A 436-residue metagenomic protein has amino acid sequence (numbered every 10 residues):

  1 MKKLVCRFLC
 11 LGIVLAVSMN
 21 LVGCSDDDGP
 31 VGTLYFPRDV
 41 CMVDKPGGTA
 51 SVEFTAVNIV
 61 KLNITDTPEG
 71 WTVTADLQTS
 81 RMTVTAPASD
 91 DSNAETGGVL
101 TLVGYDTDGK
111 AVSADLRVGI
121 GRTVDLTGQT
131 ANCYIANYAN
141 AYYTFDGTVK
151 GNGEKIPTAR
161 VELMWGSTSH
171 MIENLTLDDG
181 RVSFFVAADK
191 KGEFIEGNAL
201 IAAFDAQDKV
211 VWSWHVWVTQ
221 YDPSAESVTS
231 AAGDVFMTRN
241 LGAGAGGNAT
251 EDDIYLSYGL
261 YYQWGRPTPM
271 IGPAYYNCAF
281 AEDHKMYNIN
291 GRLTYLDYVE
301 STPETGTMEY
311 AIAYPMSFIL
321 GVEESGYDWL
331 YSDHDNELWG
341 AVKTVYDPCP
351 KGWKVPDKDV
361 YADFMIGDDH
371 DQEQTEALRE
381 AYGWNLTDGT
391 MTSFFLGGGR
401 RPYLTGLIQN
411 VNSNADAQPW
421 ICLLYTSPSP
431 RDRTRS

Functional and structural regions predicted by a protein language model:
M1-V22: Sec-dependent bacterial lipoprotein signal peptides
A16-M42, K110-G121: Bacterial Sec-dependent N-terminal signal peptides
P30-A50, T127-Y143: Beta-sheet-dominated interaction scaffolds and their linkers
N58-K61, T65-L77, R160-L175: Short, solvent-exposed loop/linker segments at beta-strand-coil boundaries, enriched for Pro/Gly and Ser/Thr
A94-D106, I195-D205: A short beta-strand micro-motif common to beta-rich folds, especially ectodomain repeats
G121-K343: Short, compositionally biased
V235-A243, L320-G321, G326-N412: Conserved hydrophobic ligand-interaction patch in extracellular adhesion modules
Y425-R435: Single conserved hydrophobic/aromatic residue that forms the stacking wall/gate of nucleotide- or nucleobase-binding
